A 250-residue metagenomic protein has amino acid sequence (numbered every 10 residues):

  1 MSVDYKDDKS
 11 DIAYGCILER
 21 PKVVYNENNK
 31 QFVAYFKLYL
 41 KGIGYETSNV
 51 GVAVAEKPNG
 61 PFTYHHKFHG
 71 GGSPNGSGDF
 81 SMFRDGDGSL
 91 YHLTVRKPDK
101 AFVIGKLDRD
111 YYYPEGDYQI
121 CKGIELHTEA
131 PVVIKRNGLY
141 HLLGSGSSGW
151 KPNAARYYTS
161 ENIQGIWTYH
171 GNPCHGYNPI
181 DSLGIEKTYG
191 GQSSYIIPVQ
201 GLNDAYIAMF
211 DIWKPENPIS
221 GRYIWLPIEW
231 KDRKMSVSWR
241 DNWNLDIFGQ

Functional and structural regions predicted by a protein language model:
M1-Q250: Carbohydrate-active catalytic/glycan-binding domains of CAZyme proteins, especially the secreted or lumenal ectodomains
